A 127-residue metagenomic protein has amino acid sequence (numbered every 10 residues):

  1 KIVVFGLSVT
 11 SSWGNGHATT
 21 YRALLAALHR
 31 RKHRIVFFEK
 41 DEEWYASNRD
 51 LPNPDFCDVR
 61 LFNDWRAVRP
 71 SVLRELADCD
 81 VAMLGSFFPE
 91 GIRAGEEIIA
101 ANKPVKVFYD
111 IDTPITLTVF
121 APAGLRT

Functional and structural regions predicted by a protein language model:
K1-G14: Nucleotide-activated donor-dependent transferases that construct or modify glycoconjugates
G14, R22-A26, V36-T127: Extended catalytic core of nucleotide-activated donor transferases of GT-like folds
H17: Conserved donor sugar-nucleotide recognition element shared by glycan-biosynthetic enzymes
H33: Short phosphate-binding/catalytic loops that engage adenosine nucleotides
